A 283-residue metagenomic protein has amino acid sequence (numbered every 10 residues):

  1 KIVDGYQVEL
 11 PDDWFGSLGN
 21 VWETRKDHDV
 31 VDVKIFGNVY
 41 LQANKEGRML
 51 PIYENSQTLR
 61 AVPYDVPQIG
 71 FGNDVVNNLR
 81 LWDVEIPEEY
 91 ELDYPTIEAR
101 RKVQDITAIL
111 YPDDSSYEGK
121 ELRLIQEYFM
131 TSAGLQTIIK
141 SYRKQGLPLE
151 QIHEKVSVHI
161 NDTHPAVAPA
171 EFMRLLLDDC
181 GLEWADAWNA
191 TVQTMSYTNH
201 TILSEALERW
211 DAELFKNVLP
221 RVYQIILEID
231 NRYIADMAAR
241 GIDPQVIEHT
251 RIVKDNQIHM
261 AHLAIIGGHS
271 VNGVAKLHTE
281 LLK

Functional and structural regions predicted by a protein language model:
K1-K283: A conserved ligand/cofactor-binding region detector
